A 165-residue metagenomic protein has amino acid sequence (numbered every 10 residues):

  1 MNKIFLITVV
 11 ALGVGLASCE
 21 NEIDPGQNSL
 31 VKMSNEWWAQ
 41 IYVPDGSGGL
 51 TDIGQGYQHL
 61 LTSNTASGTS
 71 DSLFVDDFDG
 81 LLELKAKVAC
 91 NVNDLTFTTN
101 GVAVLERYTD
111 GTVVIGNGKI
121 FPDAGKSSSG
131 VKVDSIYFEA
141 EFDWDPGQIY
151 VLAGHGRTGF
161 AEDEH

Functional and structural regions predicted by a protein language model:
N2, E20-D24: Regulatory, intrinsically disordered low-complexity regions in eukaryotic nuclear proteins
I4-G13: Sec-dependent N-terminal signal peptides
G15-S18: C-terminal motif of bacterial Sec signal peptides marking the signal peptidase cleavage site
G26-H165: First exposed extracellular module after export/assembly in secreted or surface-exposed proteins
